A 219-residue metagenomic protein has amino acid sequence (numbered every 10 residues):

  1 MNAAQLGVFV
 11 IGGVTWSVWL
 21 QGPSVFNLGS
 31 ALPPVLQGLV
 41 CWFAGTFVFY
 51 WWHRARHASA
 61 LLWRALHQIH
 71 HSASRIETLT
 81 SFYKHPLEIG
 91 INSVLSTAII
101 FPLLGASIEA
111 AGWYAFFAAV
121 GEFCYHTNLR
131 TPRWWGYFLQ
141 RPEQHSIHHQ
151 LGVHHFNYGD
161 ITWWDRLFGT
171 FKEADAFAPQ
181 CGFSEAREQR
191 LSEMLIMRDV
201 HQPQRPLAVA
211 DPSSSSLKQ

Functional and structural regions predicted by a protein language model:
M1-A3, S30-T46, E77-V94: Alpha-helical membrane-spanning segments of integral membrane proteins, especially the hydrophobic core of TM bundles
N2-P34, L104-S107: Long, highly hydrophobic alpha-helical transmembrane signal-anchor segments
Q5-V10, C41-R54, A119-G121, Y125: Hydrophobic alpha-helical membrane-embedded segments
Q5-W16, P86-I100: Core segments of transmembrane alpha-helices that mediate helix-helix packing or line hydrophobic substrate/ligand
L28-L61, A111-G112: Membrane-embedded alpha-helical segments that form the functional core of polytopic membrane enzymes, especially those
A60-W63, S72-Y83, L104-A106, W113 (+1 more regions): Cytosolic/stromal cytosol-facing helical appendages immediately following the last transmembrane segment
I89, A110-A111: Alpha-helical transmembrane segments and their helix-entry boundary regions
